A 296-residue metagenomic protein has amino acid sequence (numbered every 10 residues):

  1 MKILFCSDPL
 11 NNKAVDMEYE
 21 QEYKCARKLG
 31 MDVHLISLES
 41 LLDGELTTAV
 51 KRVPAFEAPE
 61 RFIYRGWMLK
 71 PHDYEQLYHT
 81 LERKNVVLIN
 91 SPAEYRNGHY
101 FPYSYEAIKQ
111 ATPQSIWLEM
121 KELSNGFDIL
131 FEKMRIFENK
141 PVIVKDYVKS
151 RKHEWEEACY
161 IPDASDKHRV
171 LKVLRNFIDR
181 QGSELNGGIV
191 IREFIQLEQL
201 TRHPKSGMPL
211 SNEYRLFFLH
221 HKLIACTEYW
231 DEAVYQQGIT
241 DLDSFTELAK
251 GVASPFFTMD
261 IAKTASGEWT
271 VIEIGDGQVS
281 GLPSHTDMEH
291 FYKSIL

Functional and structural regions predicted by a protein language model:
K2-N12, D16, E20, V53-E57 (+4 more regions): Active-site nucleotide/adenylate-binding loops and adjacent lid/helix of ATP-dependent enzymes
E18-M31: A short, Lys/Arg-enriched amphipathic alpha-helix followed by its capping loop at the start of a domain
G30-L42: A short beta-strand-loop structural module common to alpha/beta enzyme folds
E39-A55, M68-H72: Glycine-rich, highly charged phosphate/nucleotide-binding loops
E60-R61: Structural motif
H72, Q76, P209-E213, F256-F257: Short, surface-exposed coil-to-beta transition loops
F218-K222, A265-G267: Short acidic-glycine loop/turn motifs at beta-strand connectors
G251-S254, K263-L296: C-terminal active-site "lid" helix and adjoining low-complexity regulatory extension at the edge of ATP-using catalytic
